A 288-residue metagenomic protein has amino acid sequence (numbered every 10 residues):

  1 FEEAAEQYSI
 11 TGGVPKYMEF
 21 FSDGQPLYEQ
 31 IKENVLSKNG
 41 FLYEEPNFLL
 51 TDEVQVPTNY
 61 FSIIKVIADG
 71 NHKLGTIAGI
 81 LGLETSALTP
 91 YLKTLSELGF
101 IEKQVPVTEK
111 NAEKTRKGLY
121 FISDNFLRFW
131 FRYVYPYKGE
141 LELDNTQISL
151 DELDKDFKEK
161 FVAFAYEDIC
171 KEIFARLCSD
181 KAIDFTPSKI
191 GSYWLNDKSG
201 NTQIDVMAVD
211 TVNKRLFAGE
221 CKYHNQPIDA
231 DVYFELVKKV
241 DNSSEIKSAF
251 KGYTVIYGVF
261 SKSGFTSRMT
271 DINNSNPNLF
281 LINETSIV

Functional and structural regions predicted by a protein language model:
F1-S22: Amphipathic alpha-helical segments of the small helical/lid subdomains adjacent to P-loop NTPase cores
P15, Q25, T108-E109, Y223-N225 (+2 more regions): Conserved nucleotide-binding/hydrolysis micro-motifs of P-loop NTPases
Y17, F21-D23, L27-I204: Accessory nucleic acid-recognition modules appended to NTPase machines
F174, I204-N225, L236, Y257: Conserved catalytic cores of phosphodiester-cleaving nucleases, focusing on short active-site segments
I183-F185, S248-T254: Short helix-terminating capping/connector loops at secondary-structure junctions
K198-N201, V212-K214, V232-F234, K238 (+1 more regions): Accessory DNA-binding and partner-docking regions appended to nucleic-acid-acting proteins, especially the terminal
Y223-E245: Mg2+/Mn2+-dependent nuclease catalytic core
K251-V288: Domain-level recognition of nuclease-like catalytic cores that cleave nucleotide substrates
